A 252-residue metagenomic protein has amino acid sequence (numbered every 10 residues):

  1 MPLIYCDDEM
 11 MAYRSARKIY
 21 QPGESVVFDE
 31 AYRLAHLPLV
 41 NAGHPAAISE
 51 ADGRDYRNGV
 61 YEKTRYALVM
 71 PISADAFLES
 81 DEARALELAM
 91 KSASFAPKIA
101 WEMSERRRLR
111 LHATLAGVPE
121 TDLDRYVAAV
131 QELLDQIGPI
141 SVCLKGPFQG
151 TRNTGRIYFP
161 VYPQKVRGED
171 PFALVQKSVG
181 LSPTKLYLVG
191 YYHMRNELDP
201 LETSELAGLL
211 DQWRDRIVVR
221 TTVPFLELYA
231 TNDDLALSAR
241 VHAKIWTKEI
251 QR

Functional and structural regions predicted by a protein language model:
M1-R252: Histidine-dependent nucleotide/RNA phosphoesterase domain, centered on the 2H-phosphoesterase fold with its duplicated
